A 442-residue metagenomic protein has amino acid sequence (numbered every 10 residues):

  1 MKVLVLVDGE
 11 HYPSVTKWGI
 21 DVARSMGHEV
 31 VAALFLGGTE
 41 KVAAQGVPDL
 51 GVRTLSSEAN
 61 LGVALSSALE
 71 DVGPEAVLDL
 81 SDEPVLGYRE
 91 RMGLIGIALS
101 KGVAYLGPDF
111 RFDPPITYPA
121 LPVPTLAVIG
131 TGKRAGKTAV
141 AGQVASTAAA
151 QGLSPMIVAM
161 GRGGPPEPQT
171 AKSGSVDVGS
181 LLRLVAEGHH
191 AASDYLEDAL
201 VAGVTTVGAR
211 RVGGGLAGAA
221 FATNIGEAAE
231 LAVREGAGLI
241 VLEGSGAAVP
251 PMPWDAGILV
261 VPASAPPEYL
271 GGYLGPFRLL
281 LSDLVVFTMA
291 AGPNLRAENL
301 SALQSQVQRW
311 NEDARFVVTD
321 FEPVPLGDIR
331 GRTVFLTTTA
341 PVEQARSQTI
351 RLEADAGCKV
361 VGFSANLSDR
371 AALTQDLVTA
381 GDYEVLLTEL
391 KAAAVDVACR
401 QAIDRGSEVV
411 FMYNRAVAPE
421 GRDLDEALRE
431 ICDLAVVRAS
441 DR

Functional and structural regions predicted by a protein language model:
M1-M92, G96, P115-I129, S146-G357 (+3 more regions): Flexible phosphate-sensing "switch/lid" loops adjacent to ATP/NTP-binding sites across phosphate-transfer
L99-F110: N-terminal pre-Walker A segment at the start of P-loop NTPase domains
G107-D109, V318-F321, S364: Short loop/edge segments at beta-strand edges and connector loops that shape dinucleotide/nucleotide cofactor-binding
A135-G136: Conserved glycine(s) of the Walker
A139-V140: Hydrophobic positions on the alpha1 helix immediately C-terminal to the Walker A/P-loop
Q143: Active-site signature of alpha/beta-hydrolase-fold catalytic machinery across serine- and Asp/Cys-nucleophile hydrolases
V360: Core nucleotide-handling region used for phosphoryl-transfer chemistry
F363-D369: Short beta->alpha junction loops
